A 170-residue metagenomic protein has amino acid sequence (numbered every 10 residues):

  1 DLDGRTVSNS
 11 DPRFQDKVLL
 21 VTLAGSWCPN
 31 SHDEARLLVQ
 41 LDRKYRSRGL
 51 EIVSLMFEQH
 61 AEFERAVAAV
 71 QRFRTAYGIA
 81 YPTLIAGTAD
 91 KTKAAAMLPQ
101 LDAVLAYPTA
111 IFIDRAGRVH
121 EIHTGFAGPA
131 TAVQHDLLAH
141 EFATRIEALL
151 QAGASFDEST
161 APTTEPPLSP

Functional and structural regions predicted by a protein language model:
D3-R5, A116: Residue-level recognition of short loop/turn positions
V7-S8, H120: Generic structural signal for well-ordered beta-strand positions
S8-H32, L38, I52-L55: Short active-site neighborhood of thiol/selenol oxidoreductases, capturing the structured segment around
Q15-L19, S47-V53, G78-P82, Y107-P108 (+1 more regions): Loop/turn elements at helix/coil->beta-strand transitions in domains of secreted/extracellular proteins
G25-N30, F57-E62, T88-K91, V119 (+1 more regions): Solvent-exposed loop/turn segments at secondary-structure junctions within structured extracellular/periplasmic domains
H32-G78, D90-A95: Structural microenvironment flanking redox-active thiols in thiol-disulfide oxidoreductases
Q71-R115: Short, internal strand/loop/helix patches that form the active-site neighborhood or redox-interaction surface
A106-P170: Thiol-/selenol-based redox modules, centered on thioredoxin-like and closely related oxidoreductase domains
